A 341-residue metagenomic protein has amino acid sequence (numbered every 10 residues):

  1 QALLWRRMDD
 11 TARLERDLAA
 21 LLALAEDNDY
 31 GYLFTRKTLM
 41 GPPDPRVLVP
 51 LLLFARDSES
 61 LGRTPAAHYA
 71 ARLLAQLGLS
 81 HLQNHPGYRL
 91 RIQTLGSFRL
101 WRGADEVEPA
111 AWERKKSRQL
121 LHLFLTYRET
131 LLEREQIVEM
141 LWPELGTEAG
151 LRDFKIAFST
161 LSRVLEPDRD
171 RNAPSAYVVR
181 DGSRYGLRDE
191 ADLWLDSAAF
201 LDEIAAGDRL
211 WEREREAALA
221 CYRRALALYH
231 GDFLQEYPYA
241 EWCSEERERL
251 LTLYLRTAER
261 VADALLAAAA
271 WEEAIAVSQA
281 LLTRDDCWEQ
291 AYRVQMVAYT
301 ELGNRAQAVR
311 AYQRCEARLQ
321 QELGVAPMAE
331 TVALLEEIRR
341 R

Functional and structural regions predicted by a protein language model:
Q1-L3, M8: A "functional boundary" signal
R13-R16, D27-G62, P109-A111, K115 (+4 more regions): Intrinsically disordered, charged and Pro/Gly-enriched terminal/linker segments that flank large helical-solenoid
L22, K155-S162: Short, hydrophobic-biased segments on the C-terminal half of alpha helices that form "recognition helices"
S58-R118, R163, A173-G186, A191 (+1 more regions): Short boundary/linker motifs that mark transitions into or out of structured domains
L100, L131-E133, M296: Membrane-proximal, cysteine-centered motifs at transmembrane boundaries in secretory-pathway and membrane proteins
L123-I137: Short capping segments at the starts of secondary-structure elements
M140: Residues within the alpha-helical elements of helix-turn-helix
